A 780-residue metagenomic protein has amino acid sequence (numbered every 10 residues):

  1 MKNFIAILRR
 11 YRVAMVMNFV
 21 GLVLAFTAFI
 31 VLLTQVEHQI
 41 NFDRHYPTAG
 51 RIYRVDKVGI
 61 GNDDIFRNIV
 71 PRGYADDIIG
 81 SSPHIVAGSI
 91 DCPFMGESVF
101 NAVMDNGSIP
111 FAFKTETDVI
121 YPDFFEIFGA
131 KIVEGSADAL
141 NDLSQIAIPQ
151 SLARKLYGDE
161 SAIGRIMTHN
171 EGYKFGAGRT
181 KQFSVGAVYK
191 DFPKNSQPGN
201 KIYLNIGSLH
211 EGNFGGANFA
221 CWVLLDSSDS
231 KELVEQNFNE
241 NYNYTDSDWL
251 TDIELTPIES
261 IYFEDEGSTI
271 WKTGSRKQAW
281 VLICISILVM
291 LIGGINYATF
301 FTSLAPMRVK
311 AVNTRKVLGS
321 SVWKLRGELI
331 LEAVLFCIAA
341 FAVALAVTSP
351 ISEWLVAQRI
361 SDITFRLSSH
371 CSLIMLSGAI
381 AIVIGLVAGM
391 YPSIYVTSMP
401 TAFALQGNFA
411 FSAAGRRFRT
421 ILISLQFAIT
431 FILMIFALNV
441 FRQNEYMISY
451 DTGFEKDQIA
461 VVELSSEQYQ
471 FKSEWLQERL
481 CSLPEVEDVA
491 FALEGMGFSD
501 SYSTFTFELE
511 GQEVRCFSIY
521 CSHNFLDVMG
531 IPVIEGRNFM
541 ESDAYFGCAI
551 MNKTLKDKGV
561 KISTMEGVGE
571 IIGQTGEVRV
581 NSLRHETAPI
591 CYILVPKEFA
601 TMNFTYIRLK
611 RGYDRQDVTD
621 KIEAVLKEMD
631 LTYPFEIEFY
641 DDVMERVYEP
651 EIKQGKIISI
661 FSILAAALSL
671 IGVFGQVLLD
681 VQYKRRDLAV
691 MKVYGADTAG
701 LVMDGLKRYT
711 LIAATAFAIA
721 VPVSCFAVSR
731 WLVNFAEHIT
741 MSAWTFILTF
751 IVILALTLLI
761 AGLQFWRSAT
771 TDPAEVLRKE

Functional and structural regions predicted by a protein language model:
K2-V13, M17, G21, G293-F336 (+3 more regions): Intracellular coupling helices
I5-V13, Y46-P47, N239-S286, P306-V309 (+6 more regions): Membrane-helix entry/capping segments
R10-I40, G50, R416-Q443, F454 (+3 more regions): Short, strongly hydrophobic transmembrane alpha-helices
N18, Q39, V55, I78 (+28 more regions): Generic structural signal for small/hydrophobic residues in well-ordered secondary structure, especially within
T27, V31, E254, V334-T401 (+2 more regions): Small-residue-rich transmembrane alpha-helices
L32-N101, F111, H210-E211, G216-D226 (+5 more regions): Membrane-proximal extracellular/periplasmic loop immediately following the first transmembrane helix
Y121-E134, I146-G274, W475-R646: Mid-to-C-terminal secondary-structure elements that act as membrane-proximal/extracytoplasmic interface segments
K277-F300, K656-G675, A718-I719, V723 (+1 more regions): Internal alpha-helical transmembrane segments of multipass membrane proteins, especially hydrophobic lipid-embedded
